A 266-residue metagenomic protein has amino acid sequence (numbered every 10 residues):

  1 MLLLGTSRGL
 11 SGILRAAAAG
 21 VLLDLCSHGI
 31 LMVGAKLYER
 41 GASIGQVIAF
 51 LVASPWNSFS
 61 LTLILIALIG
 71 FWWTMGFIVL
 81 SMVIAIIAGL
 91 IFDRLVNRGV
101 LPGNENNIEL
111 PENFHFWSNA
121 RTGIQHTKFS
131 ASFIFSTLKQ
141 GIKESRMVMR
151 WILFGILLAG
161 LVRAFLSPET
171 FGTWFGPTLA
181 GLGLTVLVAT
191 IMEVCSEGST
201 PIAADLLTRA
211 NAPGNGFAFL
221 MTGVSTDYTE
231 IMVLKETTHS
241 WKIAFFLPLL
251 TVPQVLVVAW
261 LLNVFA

Functional and structural regions predicted by a protein language model:
M1-L22, P168-W174: Membrane-interfacial helix-loop-helix
L2, M75-V186, T208, F245-A266: Selected transmembrane alpha-helices and immediately adjacent juxtamembrane segments of polytopic inner-membrane
R8-S11, Q125-S130, S240: Alpha-helix capping and helix-coil boundary motifs
G20-I78, R163-I243, F265: Membrane-interfacial helix-loop connectors
